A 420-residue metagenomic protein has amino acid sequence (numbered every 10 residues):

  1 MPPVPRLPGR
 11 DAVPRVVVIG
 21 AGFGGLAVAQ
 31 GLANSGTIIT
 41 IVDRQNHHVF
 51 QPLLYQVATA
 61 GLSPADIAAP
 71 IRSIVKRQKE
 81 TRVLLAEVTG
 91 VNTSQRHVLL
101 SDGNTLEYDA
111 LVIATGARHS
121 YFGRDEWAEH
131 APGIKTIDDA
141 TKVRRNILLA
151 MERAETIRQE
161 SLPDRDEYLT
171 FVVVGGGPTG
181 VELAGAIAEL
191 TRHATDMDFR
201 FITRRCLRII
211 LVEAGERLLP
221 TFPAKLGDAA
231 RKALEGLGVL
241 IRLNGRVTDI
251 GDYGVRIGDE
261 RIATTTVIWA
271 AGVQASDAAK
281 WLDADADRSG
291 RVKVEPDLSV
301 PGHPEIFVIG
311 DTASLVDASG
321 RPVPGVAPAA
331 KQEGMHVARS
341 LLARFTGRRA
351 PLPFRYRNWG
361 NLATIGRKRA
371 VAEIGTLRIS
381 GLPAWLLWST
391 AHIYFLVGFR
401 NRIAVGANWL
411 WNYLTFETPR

Functional and structural regions predicted by a protein language model:
M1-V17, T81-V172, I257, I268: FAD-binding core/adjacent interface of flavoenzyme oxidoreductases
P2-L85, T89, F171, P178-F222 (+1 more regions): Beta1-alpha1 glycine-rich phosphate/pyrophosphate-binding loop at the start of Rossmann-like nucleotide-binding domains
P2-V4, V13, E333-R420: C-terminal, flexible cofactor-proximal segment of oxidoreductases
G24, G116-H119, A184, V273-A275: Short glycine-rich anion-binding loops that position phosphate/pyrophosphate groups of nucleotides and phosphorylated
K79-V91, A188-P296, V300-G302, R349: A Rossmann-like FAD-binding core segment of flavoenzymes
S101, A114-T115, G245, A270-A271 (+1 more regions): Short, well-ordered coil/turn residues at beta-beta hairpins and beta-strand->alpha-helix junctions within
E129-S161, Y253-R256, E260-Q332, R339: FAD-site-proximal beta/loop scaffold in flavoenzymes
D164-F222, A229, L240-R242, P324-A343 (+2 more regions): Rossmann-like dinucleotide-binding core of oxidoreductases
